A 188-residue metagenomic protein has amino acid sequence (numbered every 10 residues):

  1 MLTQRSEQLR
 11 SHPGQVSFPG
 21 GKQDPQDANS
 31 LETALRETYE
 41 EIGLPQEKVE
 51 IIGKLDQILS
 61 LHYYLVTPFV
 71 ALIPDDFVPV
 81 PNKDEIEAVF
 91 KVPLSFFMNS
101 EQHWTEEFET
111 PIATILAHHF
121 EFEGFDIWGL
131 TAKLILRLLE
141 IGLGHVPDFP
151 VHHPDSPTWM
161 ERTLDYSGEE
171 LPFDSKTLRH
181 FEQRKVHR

Functional and structural regions predicted by a protein language model:
M1-S17: N-terminal strand-loop-strand
Q8, Q23-I127, L136-D174: Unchanged
G20: Short glycine-centered, acidic/aromatic-flanked micro-motifs in structured strand/loop junctions that mark active-site
K133: Post-transcriptional modification and biogenesis factors for structured RNAs of the translation apparatus
S167-R188: Acidic, Ser/Thr-rich low-complexity intrinsically disordered segments
